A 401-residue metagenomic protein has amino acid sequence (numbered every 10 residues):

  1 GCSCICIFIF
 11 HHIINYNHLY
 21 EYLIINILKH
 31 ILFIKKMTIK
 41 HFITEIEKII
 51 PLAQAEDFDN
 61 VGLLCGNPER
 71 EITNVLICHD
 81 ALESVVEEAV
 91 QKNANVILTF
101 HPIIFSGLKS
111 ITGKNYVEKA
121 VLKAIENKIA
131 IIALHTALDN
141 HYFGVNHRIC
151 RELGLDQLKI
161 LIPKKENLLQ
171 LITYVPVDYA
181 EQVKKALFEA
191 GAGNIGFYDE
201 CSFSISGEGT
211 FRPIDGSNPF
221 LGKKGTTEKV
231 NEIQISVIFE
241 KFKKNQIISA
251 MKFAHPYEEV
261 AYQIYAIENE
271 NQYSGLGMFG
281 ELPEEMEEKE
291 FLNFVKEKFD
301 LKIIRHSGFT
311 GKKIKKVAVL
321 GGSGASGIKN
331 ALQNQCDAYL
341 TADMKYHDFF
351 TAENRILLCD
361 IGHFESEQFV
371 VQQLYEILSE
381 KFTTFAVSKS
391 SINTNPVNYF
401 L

Functional and structural regions predicted by a protein language model:
C2-C6: Cysteine-centered motifs
F8-F10, Y16, Y20-Y22, F33: Aromatic (phenylalanine/tyrosine) cluster motif
F10-H11, V371: N-terminal low-complexity, intrinsically disordered patches enriched in charged
H18, I27-L401: Hydrophobic structural segments
